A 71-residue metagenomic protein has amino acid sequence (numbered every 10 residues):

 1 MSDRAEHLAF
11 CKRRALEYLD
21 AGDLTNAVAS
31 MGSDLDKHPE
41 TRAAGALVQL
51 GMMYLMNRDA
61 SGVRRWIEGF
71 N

Functional and structural regions predicted by a protein language model:
M1-G32: N-terminal acidic leader/helix
A5-E6, L35-K37, M56-N57, S61-G62: Mixed-charge, polar/low-complexity N-terminal
G32-L55: Short, charge-rich amphipathic alpha-helical segments embedded in non-transmembrane helical bundles/solenoids
M53-N71: Alpha-helical linker/edge segments of TPR/alpha-solenoid repeat scaffolds and analogous pre-/post-domain helices
